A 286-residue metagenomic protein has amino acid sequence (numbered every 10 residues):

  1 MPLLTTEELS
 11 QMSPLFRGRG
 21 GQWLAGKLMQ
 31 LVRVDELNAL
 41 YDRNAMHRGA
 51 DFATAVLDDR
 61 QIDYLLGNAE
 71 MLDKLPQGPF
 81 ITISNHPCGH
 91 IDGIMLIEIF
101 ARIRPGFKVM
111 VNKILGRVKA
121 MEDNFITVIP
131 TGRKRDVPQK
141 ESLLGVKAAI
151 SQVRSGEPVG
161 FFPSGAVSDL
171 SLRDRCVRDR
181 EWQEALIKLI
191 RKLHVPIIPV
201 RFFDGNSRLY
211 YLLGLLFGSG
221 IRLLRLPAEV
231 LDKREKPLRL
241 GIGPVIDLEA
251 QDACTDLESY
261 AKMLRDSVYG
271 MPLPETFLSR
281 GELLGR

Functional and structural regions predicted by a protein language model:
M1-I83, G93-M95, R102-G106, E122-D123 (+1 more regions): Membrane-anchoring hydrophobic helices of lipid-metabolizing enzymes
P2-T6, S142-R286: Non-catalytic C-terminal accessory region of glycerolipid acyltransferases and related lyso-lipid remodeling enzymes
M46, I62-D63, P138-L143, D179-R180: A conditional alpha-helix N-cap/helix-loop micro-motif detector
I81-I83, I126-T127, G160-F162: Structural motif
H86-H90, V167-S168: Gly/Ser/Thr-rich loops at beta-strand to alpha-helix junctions that form or flank small-molecule/cofactor-binding
I91, M95-E98, A185-K188: Short amphipathic alpha-helical face segments that pack within enzyme cores and frequently flank/anchor catalytic
E98-A101, V177-D179: Glycine-rich, phosphate-binding/catalytic loops in enzymes
A101, G106-S142, V146-K147: Conserved nucleotide-cofactor-binding alpha/beta core module
